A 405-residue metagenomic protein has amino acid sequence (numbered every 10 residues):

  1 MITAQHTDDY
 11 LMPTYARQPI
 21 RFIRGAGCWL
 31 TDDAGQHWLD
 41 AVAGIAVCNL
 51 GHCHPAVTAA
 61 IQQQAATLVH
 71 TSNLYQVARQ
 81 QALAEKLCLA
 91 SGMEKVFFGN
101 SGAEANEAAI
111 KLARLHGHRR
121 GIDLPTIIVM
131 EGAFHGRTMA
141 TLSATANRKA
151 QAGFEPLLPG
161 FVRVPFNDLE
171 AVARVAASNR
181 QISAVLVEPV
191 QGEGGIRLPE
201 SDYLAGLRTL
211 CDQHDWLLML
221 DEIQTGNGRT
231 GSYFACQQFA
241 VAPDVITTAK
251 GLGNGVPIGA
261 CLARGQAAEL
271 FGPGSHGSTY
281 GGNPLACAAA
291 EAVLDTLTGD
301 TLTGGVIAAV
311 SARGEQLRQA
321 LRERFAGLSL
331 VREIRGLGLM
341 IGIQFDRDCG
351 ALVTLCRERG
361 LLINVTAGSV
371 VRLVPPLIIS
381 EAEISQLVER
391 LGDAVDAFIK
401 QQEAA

Functional and structural regions predicted by a protein language model:
M1-A405: Conserved N-terminal phosphate-binding loop of PLP-dependent enzymes in the Aspartate aminotransferase
